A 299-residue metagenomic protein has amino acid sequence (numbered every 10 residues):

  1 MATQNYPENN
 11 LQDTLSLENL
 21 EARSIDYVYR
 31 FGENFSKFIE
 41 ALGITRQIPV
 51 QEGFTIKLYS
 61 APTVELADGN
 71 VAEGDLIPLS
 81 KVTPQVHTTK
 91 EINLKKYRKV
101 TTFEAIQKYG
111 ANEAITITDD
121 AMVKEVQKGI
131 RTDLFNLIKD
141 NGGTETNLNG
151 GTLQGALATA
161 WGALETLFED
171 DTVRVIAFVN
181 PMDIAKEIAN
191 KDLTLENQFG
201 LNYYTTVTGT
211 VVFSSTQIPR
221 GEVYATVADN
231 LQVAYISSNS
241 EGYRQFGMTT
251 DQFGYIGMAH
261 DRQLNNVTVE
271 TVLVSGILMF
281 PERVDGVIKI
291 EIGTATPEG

Functional and structural regions predicted by a protein language model:
A2-Q12, E21-I25, T45, P49-T55 (+1 more regions): Sequence/fold signature of self-assembling virion shell proteins
A22-K95: Assembly/oligomerization interface modules of large self-assembling protein complexes
R30, T132, G142-G151, V173-V175 (+2 more regions): Short glycine-rich, low-complexity/disordered patches
K90, L94-K96, V173, M182: Composition-driven recognition of glycine/serine/threonine/acidic- and proline-rich low-complexity segments and repeats
R98-D170, G293-G299: Alpha-helical scaffold segments that mediate packing/assembly in large oligomeric complexes
D140-S215: Extended, solvent-exposed, turn-rich assembly/linker loops in the middle of proteins
